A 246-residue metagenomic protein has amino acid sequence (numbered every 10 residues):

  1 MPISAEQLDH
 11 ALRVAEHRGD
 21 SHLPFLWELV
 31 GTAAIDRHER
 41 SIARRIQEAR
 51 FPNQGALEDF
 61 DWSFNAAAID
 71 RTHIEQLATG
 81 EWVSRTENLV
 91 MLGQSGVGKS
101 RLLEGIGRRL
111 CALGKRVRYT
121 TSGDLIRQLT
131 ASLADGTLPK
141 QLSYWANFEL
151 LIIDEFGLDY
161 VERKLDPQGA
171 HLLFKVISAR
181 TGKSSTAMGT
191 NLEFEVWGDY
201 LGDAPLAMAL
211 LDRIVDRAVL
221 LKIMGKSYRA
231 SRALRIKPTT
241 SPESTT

Functional and structural regions predicted by a protein language model:
M1-N53: Interdomain "pre-motor" coupling segment immediately N-terminal to P-loop NTPase/helicase cores
D9-V14, D59, N88, V196-G198: Short hinge/gating elements
L12-D20, T32, R50-F51, S63-A67 (+4 more regions): Conserved phosphate/pyrophosphate-binding and hydrolysis machinery centered on Walker-type P-loop NTPases, extending
A49-V83: Pre-Walker A segment
I69-F148: Conserved P-loop
K115-R116, T120, D124-N147, F156-T246: Replace "adjacent to P-loop NTPase cores in ATP/GTP-dependent enzymes" with "adjacent to NTP-binding cores
